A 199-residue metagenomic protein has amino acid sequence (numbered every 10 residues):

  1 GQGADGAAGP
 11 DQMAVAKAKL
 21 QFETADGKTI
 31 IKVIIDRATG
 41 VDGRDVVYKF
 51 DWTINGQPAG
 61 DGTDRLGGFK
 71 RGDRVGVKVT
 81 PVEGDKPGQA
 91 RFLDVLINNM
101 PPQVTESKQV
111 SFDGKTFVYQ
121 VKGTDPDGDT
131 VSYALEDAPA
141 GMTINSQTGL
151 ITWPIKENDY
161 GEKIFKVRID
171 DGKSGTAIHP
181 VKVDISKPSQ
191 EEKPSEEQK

Functional and structural regions predicted by a protein language model:
G1-A134, A138-K199: Ser/Thr/Pro/Gly-rich low-complexity disordered regions
